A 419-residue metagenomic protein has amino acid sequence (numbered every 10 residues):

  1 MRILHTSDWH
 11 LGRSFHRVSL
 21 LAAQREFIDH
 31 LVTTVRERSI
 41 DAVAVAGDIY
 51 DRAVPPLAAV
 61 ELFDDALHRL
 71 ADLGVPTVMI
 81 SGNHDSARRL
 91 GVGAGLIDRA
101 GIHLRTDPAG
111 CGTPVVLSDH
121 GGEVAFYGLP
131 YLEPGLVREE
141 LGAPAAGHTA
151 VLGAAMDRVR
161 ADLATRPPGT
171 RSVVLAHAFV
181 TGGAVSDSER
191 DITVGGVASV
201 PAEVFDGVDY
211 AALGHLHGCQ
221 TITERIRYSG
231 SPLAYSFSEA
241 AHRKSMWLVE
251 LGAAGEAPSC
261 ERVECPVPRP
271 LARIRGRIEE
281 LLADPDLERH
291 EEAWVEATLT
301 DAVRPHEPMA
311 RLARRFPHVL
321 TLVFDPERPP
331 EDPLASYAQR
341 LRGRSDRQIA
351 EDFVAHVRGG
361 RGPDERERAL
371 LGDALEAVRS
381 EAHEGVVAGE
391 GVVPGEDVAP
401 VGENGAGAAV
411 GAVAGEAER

Functional and structural regions predicted by a protein language model:
M1-H68, D72, D373, A377: N-terminal active-site segment of His-dependent metallophosphoesterases
D8, D48, F63, G82 (+6 more regions): Divalent metal-coordination and catalytic microenvironments
E37, A42, L251-R419: Accessory, non-catalytic peripheral segments of nucleic-acid enzymes
D41, P76, H103: Residue-level detector of anion-binding/catalytic polar loops
D41-G47, M79-S81, R171-L175: Short beta-strand segments at enzyme active-site cores
P55, D72, H84-T221: His/Asp/Glu-rich metal-coordinating catalytic cores of metallo-dependent phosphodiesterases/hydrolases acting on
A71-M79, E291-A293: Short, surface-exposed connector motifs at secondary-structure boundaries
I80-A125, D209-L213, G218-L281: Active-site-adjacent helix-turn-beta-strand microarchitecture at beta-sheet edges that either contains or buttresses
